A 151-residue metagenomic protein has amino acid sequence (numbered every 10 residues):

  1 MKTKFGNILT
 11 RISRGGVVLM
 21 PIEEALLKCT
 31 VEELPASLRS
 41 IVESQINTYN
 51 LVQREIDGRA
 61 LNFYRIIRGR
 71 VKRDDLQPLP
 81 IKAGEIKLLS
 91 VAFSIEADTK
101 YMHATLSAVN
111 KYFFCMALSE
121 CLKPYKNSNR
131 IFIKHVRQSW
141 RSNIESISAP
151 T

Functional and structural regions predicted by a protein language model:
M1-I86, S128-T151: N-terminal domain-onset segments
R65-P124: Amphipathic protein-protein interaction modules
